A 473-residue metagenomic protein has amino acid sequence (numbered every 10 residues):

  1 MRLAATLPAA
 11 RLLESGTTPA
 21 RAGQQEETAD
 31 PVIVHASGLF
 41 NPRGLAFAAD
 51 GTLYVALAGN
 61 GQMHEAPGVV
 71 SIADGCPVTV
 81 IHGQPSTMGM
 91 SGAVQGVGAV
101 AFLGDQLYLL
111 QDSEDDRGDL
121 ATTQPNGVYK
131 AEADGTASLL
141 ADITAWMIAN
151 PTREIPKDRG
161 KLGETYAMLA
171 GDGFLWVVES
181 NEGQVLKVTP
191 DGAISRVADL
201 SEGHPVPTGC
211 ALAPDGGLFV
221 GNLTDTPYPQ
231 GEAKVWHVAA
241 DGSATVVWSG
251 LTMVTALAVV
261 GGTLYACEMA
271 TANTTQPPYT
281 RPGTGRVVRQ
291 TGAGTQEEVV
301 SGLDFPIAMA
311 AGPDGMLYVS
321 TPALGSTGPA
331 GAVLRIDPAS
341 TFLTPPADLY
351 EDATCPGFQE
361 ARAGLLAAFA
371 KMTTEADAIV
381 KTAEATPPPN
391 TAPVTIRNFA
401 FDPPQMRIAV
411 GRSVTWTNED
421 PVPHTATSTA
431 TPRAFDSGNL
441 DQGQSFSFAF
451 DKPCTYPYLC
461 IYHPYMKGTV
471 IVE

Functional and structural regions predicted by a protein language model:
A36, M63, G302-L303, A347-E473: Extracytoplasmic copper-binding redox domains, predominantly the cupredoxin/blue-copper superfamily
G38-D50, S86-Q106, M147-L175, E202-P227 (+6 more regions): Beta-rich, blade/repeat-based domains predominating in secreted/periplasmic proteins but also intracellular
Y54-L57, L109-L110, V177-V178, F219-G221 (+2 more regions): Residue position within the beta-strands of beta-propeller blades
G61-E65, G118-P125, S180-N181, T226-E232 (+2 more regions): Short, solvent-exposed loop/turn segments at conserved positions within beta-propeller repeat blades
E65-V70, N126-Y129, Q184-K187, A233-W236 (+2 more regions): A short loop-to-beta-strand structural motif that recurs across blades of beta-propeller domains
I72-C76, A131-G135, V188-A193, V238-S243 (+2 more regions): Short loop/turn segments that connect beta-strands within beta-propeller blades
P77-G92, G135-G160, A198-E202, T245 (+1 more regions): Surface-exposed loop and turn segments in beta-propeller and other repeat-based domains that flank or scaffold
A308-G357: Blade-level signature of beta-propeller repeat domains, shared across WD40, Kelch, NHL, RCC1 and BNR/Asp-box propellers
